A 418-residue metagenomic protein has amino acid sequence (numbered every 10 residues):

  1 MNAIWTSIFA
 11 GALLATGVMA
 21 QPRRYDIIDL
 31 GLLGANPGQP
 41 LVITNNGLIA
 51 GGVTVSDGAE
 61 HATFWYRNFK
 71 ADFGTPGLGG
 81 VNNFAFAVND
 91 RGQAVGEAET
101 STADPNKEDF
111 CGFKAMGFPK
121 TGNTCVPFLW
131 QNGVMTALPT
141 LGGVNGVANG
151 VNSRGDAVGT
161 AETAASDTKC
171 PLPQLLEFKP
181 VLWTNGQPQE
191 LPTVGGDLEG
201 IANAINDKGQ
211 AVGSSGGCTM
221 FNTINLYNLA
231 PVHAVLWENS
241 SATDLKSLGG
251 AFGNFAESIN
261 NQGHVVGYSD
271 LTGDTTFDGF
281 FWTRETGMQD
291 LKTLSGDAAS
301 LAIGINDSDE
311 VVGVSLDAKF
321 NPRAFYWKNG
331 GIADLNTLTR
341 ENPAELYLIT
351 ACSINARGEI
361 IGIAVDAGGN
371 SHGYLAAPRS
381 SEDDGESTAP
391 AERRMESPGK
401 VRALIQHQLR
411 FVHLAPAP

Functional and structural regions predicted by a protein language model:
N2-T6, G11, G17-P418: Residue-level hotspots at or immediately adjacent to binding/recognition sites across diverse folds
